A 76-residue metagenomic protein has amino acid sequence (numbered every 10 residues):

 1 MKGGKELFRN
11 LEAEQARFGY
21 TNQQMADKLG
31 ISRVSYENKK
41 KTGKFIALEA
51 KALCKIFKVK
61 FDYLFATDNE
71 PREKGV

Functional and structural regions predicted by a protein language model:
M1-G4, A13-F18, D27, N38 (+2 more regions): Short, charged recognition helix plus adjacent turn of helix-turn-helix-like nucleic-acid-binding domains
E12, Q23, K51: Residues within the helices of the helix-turn-helix
G30-F45: Recognition helix of helix-turn-helix/homeodomain-like DNA-binding domains that insert into the DNA major groove
T42-K55: Short, basic-rich loop-to-helix N-cap that marks the start of a DNA-contacting helix
